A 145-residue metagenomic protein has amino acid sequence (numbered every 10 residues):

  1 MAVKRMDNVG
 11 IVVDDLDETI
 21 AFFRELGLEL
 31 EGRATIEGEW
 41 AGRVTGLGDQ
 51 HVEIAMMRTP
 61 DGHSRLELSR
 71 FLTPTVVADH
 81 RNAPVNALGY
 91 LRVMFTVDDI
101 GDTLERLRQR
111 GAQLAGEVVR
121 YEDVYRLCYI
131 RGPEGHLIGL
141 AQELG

Functional and structural regions predicted by a protein language model:
M1-A21, L26-G32, Y90-F95, L144-G145: N-terminal beta-strand motif that seeds the catalytic metal site of vicinal oxygen chelate
A2, R33-T35, E53-M56, S64-L66 (+2 more regions): Vicinal oxygen chelate
R5, Q50-H51, G89, V124: Exposed loop/turn and edge beta-strand positions of beta-sandwich/beta-sheet ligand-binding modules
V12-H63, Q109, C128: Core segments of cupin and vicinal oxygen chelate
T35-I36, F71-T73: Histidine- and/or cysteine-centered catalytic micro-motif in compact active-site loops
G38-R43, T75-R81: A short, acidic/glycine-rich surface segment
H63, L72-T75: Active-site/binding-pocket entry motifs
P84-A87: Short glycine/proline- and charge-enriched loop/turn segments that cap or connect secondary-structure elements
